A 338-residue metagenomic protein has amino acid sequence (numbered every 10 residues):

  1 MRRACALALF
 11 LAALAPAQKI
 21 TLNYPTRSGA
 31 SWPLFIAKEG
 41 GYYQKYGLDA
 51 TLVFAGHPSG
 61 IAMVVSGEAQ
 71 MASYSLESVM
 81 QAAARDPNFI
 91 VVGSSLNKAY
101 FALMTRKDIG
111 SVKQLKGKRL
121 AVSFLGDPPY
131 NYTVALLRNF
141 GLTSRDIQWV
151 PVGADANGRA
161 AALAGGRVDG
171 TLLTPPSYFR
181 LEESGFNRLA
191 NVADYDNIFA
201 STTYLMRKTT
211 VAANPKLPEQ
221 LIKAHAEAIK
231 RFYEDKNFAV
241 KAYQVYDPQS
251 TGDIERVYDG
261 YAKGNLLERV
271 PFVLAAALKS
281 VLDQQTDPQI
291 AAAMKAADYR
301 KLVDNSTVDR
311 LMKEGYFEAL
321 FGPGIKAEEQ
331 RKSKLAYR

Functional and structural regions predicted by a protein language model:
R2-A8: Sec-dependent signal peptide recognition, specifically the positively charged N-region followed immediately by
A8-A17: Hydrophobic h-region of N-terminal signal peptides that target proteins for export in Gram-negative bacteria
Q18-G165, D169-P175, R188-V192, N197-I198 (+1 more regions): Short, glycine-/small- and polar/acidic-enriched structural segments that line small-molecule recognition paths
G41, G67, G166, G185 (+3 more regions): Short glycine-centered helix-capping/turn motifs at secondary-structure transition points
T51, P58-S59, V150, V257-A262 (+1 more regions): Short linear loop/turn motifs
E77-S78, N157-P248: Pocket-lining segment of extracytoplasmic ligand-binding domains
A212-K295: Secondary-structure end/capping motifs
T286-R338: Conserved C-terminal helix/tail region of periplasmic/extracytoplasmic solute-binding proteins
